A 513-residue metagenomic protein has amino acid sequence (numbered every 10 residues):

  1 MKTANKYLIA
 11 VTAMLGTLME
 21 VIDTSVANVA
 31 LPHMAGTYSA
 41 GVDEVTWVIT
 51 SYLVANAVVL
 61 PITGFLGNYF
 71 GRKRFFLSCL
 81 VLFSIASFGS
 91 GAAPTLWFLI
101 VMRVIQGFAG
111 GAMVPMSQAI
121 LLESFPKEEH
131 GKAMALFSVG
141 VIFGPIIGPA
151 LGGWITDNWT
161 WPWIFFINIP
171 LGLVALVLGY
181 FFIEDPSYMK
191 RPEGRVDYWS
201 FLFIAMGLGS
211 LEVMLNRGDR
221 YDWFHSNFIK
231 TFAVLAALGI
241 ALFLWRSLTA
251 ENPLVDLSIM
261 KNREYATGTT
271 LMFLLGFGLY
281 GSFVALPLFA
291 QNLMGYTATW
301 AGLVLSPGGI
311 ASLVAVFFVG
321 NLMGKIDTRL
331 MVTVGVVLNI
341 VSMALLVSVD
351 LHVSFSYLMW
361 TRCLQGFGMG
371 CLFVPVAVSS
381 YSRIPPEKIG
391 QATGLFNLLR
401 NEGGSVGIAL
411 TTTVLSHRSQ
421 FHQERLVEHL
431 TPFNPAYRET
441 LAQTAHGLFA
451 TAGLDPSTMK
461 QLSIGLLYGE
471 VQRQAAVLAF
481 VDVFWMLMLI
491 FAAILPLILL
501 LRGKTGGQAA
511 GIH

Functional and structural regions predicted by a protein language model:
K6-G64, N68, W97-L99, W159-T160 (+7 more regions): Transmembrane core module of solute transporters
L18, T50-V54, V81, A135-V139 (+6 more regions): Transmembrane alpha-helical cores of Major Facilitator Superfamily
L31, G144-T156, V319, G407 (+1 more regions): Small-residue (Gly/Pro/Ala) motifs that create kinks and tight helix-helix packing interfaces
E44, E129-L136, K388-L395: Cytoplasmic loop-to-transmembrane helix junctions
L60-F201, R217, S226-N227, I310: Helix-loop-helix hairpins in multi-pass membrane proteins, especially solute transporters
F88-A92, L176-F181, A241-W245, A344-S348 (+3 more regions): Membrane-embedded alpha-helical segments of multi-pass transporters/permeases
I146-I147, S282, L358-Q443, E470: Small-residue-rich alpha-helical segments with characteristic i,i+4
N401-A493, L497-L500, I512-H513: Hydrophobic transmembrane architecture of multi-pass small-molecule transporters
